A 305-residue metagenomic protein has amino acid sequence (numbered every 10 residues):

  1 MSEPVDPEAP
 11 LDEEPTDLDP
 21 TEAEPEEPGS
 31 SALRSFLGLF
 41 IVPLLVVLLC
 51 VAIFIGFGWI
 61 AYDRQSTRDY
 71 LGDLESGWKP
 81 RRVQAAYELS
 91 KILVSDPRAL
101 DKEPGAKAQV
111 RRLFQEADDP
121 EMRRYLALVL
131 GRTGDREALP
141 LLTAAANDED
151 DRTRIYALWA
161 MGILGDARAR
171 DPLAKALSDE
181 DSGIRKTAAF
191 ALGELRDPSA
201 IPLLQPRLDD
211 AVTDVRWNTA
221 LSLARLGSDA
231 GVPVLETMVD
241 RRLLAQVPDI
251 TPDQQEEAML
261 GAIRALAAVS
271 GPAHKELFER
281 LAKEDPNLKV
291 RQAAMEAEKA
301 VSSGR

Functional and structural regions predicted by a protein language model:
M1-G29: N-terminal intrinsically disordered, acidic low-complexity segments at the extreme N-terminus
G38-G58: Hydrophobic membrane-insertion alpha-helices, especially the h-region of bacterial N-terminal signal peptides
A61-D73, S95-Q115, D135-N147, D166-S178 (+4 more regions): Amphipathic alpha-helical scaffolding segments comprising HEAT/armadillo-like alpha-solenoid repeats
E75-K79, Q84-D135, S182, F190 (+1 more regions): Extracytoplasmic/periplasmic/luminal assembly and interaction segments in envelope/secretory/respiratory proteins
G77-W78, D118-D119, E149-D150, E180-D181 (+4 more regions): Short inter-helical turns and helix N-cap capping residues of alpha-solenoid HEAT/ARM repeat scaffolds
A85, L126, A157, A188 (+3 more regions): Conserved hydrophobic register position within alpha-solenoid helical repeats
S90-K91, G131, G162, G193 (+3 more regions): Structural signature of alpha-helical solenoid repeat scaffolds
